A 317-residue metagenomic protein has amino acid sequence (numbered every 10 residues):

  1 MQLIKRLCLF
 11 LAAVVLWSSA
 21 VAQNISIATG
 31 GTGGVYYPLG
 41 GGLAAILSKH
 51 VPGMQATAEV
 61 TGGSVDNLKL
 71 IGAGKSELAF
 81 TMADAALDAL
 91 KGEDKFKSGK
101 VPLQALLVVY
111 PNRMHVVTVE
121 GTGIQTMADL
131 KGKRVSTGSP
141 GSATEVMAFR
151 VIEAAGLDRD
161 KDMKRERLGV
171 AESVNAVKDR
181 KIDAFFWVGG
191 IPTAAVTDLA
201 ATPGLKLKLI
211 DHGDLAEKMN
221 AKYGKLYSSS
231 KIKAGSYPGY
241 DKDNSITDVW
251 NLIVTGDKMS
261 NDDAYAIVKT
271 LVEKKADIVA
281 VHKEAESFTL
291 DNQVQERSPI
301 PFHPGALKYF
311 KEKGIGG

Functional and structural regions predicted by a protein language model:
M1-L9: Bacterial N-terminal signal peptides that target proteins for export
V15-A22: Sec/Tat signal peptide C-region and signal peptidase I cleavage site
N24-H50, M54-Q55, N112-D179, N292 (+2 more regions): Bilobed "Venus flytrap"/periplasmic-binding protein-like clamshell domains and structurally analogous long
G41-A45, T57-K100, V116, I124 (+3 more regions): Pocket-flanking alpha-helical
G72-F80, R134, K178-W187, P203-L207: Alpha-to-beta junction loops
K97-V109, G235-S245: A structural signal for short loop-to-beta-strand junctions that line the ligand-binding cleft of periplasmic/secreted
K206-A266, P301, Y309: C-terminal lobe and pocket-closing loops of periplasmic/extracytoplasmic Venus-flytrap solute-binding proteins
L271-F288: Periplasmic-binding protein-like
